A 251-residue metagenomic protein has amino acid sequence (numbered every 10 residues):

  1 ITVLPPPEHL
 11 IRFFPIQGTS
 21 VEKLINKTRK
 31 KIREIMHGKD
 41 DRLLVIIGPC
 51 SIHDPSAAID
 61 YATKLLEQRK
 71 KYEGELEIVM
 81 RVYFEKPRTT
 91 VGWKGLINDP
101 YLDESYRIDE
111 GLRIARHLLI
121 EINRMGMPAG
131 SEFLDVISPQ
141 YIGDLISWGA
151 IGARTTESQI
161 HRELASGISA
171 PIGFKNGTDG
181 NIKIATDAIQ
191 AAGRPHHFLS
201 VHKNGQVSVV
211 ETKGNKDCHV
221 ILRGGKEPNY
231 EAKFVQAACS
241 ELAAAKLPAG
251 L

Functional and structural regions predicted by a protein language model:
I1-M36: N- or domain-start disorder-to-order transition segments that initiate the globular core
V21-I35, L66-M80, E85, A115 (+1 more regions): N-terminal beta-rich core of secreted/periplasmic extracellular enzymes
R33-D41, A243-L247: Glycine-rich phosphate/diphosphate-binding loops that line cofactor/substrate pockets in enzymes
G38-L44, T212-G214: Short, flexible turn/loop "capping" segments at secondary-structure junctions
V45, G250-L251: Residue-level marker for buried hydrophobic side chains located in beta-strands that build the well-ordered beta-sheet
G48: Conserved, mostly hydrophobic/aromatic
I52-Y72, S105-H117: Glycine-rich anion/phosphate-binding loops
E75-E241, P248: Active-site-facing alpha/beta catalytic cores
